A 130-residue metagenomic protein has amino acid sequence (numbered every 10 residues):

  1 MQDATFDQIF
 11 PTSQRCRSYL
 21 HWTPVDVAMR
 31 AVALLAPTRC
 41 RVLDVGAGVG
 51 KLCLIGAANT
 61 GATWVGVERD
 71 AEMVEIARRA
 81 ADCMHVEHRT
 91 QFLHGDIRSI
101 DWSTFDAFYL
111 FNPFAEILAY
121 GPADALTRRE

Functional and structural regions predicted by a protein language model:
M1-P37: S-adenosyl-L-methionine
R39-G48: Conserved class I S-adenosyl-L-methionine
K51-G61: Conserved SAM-binding loop of SAM-dependent methyltransferases across substrates and taxa, primarily the Class I
T63-E68: Conserved SAM-binding motif I beta-strand of class I
E72-M73: Conserved short alpha-helix immediately C-terminal to the canonical SAM/SAH-binding motif I of Rossmann-like
I76-S103: S-adenosyl-L-methionine
D106-Y120: A short SAM/SAH-binding and catalytic strip from SAM-dependent methyltransferases
I117-E130: C-terminal substrate-binding/active-site "lid" region of AdoMet-derived donor-dependent transferases
